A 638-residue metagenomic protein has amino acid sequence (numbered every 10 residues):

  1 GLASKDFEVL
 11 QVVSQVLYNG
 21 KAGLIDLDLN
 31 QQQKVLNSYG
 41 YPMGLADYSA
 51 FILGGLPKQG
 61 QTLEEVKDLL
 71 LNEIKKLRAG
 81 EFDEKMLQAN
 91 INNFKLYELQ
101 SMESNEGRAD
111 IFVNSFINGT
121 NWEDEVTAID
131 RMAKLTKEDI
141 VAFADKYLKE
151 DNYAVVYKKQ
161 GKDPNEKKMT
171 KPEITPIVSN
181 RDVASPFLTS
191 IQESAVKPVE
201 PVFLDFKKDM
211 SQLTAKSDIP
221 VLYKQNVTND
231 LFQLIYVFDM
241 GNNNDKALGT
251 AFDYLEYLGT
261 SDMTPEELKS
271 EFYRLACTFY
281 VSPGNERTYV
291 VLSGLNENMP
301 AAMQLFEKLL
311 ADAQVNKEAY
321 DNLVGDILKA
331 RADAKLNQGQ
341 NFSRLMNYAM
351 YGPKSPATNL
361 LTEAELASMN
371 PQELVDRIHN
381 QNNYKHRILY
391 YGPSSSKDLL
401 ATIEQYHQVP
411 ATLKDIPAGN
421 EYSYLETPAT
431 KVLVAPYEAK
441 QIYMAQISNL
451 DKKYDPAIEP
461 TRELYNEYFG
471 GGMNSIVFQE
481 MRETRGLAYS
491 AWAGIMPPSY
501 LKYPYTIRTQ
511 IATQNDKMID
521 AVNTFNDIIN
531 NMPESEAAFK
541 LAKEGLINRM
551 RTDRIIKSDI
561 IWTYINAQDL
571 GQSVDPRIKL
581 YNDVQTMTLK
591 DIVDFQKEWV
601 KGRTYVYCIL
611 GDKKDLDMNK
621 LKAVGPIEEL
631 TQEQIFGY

Functional and structural regions predicted by a protein language model:
G1, D26-A133, A154-K158, E166 (+10 more regions): M16 family metallopeptidases and their MPP-like homologs
G1-D28, G40, G54, K67 (+8 more regions): His/Glu-rich zincin catalytic helix
E81, N316-N322, E629-Q634: Conserved short beta-strand edge segments in small beta-sheet-based binding/regulatory domains
V126, R131-K146: Repeat-solenoid scaffold signature
T136-A142, E373, Q585-D594: A short, acidic, amphipathic alpha-helical segment used as a generic capping/interface helix at domain edges
K146-Y153: Extended, domain-scale alpha-helical bundle/helix-rich regions
L366-M369, L374: Alpha-helical scaffold elements lining the catalytic groove of polysaccharide deacetylases
